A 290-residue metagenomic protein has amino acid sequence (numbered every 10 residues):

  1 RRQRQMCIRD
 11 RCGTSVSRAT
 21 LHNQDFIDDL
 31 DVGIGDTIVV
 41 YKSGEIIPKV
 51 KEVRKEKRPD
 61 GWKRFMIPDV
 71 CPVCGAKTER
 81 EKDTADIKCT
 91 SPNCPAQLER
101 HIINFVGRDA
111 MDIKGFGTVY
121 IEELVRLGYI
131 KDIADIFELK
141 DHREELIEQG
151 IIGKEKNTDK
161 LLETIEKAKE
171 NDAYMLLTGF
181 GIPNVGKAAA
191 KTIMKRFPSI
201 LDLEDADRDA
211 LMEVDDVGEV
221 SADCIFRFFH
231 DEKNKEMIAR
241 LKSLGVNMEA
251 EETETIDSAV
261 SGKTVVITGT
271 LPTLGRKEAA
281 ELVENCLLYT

Functional and structural regions predicted by a protein language model:
Q3-D10, Y289-T290: Conserved small/polar residues in nucleotide/adenosyl-binding loops
G13-D25: Short, structured beta-strand/loop micro-motifs enriched in basic residues and often containing a Trp
Q24-D31, I256-D257, L274: Short, surface-exposed secondary-structure edge patches
V39-P48: Short, charged beta-turn/beta-strand-edge "cap" motif at the junction between a beta-strand and an adjacent loop
P48, E52-A110: Cys/His-rich short segments
L98, F105, Q149-L288: DNA strand-break repair and replication-stress modules
